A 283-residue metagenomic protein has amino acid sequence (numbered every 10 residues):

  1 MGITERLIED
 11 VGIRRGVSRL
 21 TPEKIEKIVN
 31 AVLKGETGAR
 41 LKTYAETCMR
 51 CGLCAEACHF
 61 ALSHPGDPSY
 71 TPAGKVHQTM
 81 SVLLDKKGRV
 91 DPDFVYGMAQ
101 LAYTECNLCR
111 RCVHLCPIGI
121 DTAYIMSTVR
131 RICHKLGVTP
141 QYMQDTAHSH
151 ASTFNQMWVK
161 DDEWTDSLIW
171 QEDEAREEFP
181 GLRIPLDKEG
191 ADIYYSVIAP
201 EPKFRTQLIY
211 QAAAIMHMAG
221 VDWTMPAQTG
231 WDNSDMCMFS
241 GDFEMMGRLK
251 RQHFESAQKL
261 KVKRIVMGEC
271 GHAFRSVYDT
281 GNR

Functional and structural regions predicted by a protein language model:
M1-Y103: Ferredoxin-type iron-sulfur electron-transfer modules and their immediate structural context
G16-L20, E36-G38, K42-A45, M80-G281: Iron-sulfur-cluster electron-transfer modules
